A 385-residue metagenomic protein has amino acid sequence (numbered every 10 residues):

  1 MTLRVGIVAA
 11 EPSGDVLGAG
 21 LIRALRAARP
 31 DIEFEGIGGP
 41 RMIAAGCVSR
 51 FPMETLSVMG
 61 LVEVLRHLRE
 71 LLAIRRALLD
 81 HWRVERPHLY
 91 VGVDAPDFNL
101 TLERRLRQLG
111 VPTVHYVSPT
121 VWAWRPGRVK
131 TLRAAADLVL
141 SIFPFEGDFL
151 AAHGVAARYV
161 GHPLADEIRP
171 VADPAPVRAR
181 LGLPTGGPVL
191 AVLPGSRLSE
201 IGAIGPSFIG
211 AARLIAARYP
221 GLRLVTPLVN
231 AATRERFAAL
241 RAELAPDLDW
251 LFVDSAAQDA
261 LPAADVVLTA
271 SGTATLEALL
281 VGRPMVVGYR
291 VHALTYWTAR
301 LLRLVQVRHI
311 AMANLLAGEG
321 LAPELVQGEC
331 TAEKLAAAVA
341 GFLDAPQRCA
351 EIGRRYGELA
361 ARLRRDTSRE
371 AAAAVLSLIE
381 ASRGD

Functional and structural regions predicted by a protein language model:
M1-D385: Nucleotide-activated sugar donor-binding and catalytic core shared by glycosyltransferases and related lipid-linked
